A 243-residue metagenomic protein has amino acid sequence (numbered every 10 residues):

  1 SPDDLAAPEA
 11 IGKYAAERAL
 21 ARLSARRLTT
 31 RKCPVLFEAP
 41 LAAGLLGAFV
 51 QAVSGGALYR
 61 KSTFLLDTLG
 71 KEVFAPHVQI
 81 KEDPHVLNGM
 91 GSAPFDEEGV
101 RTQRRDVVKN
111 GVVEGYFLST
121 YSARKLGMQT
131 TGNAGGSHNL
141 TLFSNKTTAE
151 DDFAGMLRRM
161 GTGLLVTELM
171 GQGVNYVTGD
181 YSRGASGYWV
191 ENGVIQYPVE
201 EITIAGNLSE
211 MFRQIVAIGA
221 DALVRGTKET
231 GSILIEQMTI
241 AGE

Functional and structural regions predicted by a protein language model:
S1-A6, E38, G56-K81: Extended amphipathic alpha-helical scaffolds
S1-F49, V53: Internal alpha/beta scaffold segment
G12, A52, L66-E243: Dual-mode signal for accessory low-complexity, basic/Gly-rich regions
F49-A52, G56-S62, T120: Generalized protein targeting/export and membrane-interface segments
